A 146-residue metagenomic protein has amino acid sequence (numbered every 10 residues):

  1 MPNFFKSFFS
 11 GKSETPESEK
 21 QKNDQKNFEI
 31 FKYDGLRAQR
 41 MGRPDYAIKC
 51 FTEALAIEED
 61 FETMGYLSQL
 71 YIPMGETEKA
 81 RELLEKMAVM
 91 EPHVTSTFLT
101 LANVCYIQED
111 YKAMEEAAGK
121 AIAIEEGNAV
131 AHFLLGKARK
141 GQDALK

Functional and structural regions predicted by a protein language model:
K20-D60, Y66, P73: Alpha-helical segment of the N-proximal tetratricopeptide repeat
F28, F61-E62, T95-S96, A129-V130: Helix-start (N-cap) detector for alpha-helical repeat units in TPR-like alpha-solenoids, especially tetratricopeptide
L55-A56, E85-V89, G119-A123: Conserved structural position within tetratricopeptide repeats
